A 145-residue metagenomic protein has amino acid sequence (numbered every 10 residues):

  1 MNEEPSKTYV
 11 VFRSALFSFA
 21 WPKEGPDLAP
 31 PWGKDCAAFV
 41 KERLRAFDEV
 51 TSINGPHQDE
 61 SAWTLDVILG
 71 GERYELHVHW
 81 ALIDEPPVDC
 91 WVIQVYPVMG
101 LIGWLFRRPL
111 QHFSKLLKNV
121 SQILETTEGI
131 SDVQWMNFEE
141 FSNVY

Functional and structural regions predicted by a protein language model:
M1-T51: N-terminal low-complexity, intrinsically disordered segments
E3, P56-Q58, D84: Sterically constrained small-residue positions within well-ordered secondary structures of folded domains
S6-K23, D27, W63-Y145: Long protein-protein interaction modules used by eukaryotic assembly/scaffold proteins
A38-Y74: Short, intrinsically disordered low-complexity segments
